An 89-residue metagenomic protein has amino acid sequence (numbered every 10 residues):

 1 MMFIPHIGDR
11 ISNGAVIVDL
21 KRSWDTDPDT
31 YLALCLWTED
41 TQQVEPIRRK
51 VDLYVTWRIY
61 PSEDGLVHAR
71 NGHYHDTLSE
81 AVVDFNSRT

Functional and structural regions predicted by a protein language model:
M1-M2, S87-T89: Short intrinsically disordered terminal tails
M1-T26: Negatively charged, low-complexity tracts enriched in Asp/Glu with abundant Ser/Thr
S23-P28, I47-K50: Short, ordered beta-strand-loop transition motifs
L32-A33: Intrinsically disordered, low-complexity, charge-dense segments enriched in Lys/Arg and Glu/Asp interspersed
L36-G72, N86-R88: Short aromatic-glycine-(Arg/Gly/Cys) micro-motifs in beta-strand/loop hairpins
Y74-D76: Conserved aromatic
A81: Residue-level hotspots at or immediately adjacent to binding/recognition sites across diverse folds
